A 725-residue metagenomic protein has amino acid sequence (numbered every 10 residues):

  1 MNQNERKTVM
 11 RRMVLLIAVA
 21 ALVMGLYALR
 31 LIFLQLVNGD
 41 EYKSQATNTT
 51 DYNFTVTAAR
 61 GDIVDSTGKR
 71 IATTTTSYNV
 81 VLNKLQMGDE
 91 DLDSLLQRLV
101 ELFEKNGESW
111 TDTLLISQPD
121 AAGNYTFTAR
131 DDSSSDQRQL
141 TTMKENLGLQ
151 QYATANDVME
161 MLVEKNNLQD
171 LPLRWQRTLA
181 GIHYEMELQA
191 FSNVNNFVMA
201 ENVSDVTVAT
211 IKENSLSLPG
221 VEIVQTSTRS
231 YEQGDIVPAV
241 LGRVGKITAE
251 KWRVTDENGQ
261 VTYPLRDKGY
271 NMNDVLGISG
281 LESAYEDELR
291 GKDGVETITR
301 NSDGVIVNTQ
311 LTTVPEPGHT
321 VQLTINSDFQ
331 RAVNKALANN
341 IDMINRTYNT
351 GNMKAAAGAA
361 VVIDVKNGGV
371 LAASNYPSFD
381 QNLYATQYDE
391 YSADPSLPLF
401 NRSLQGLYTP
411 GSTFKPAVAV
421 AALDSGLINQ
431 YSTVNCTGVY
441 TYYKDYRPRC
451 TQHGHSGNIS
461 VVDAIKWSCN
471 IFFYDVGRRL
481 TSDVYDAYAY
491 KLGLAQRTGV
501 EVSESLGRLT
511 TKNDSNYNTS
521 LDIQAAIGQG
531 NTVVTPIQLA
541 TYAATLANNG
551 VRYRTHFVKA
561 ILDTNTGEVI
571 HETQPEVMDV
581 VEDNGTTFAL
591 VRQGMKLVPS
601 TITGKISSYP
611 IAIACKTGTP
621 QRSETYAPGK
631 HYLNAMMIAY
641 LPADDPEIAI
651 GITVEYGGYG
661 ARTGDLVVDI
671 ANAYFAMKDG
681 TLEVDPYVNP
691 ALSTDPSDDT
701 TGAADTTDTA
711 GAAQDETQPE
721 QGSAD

Functional and structural regions predicted by a protein language model:
M1-V314, T350-A359, D708: Membrane-proximal periplasmic segments of bacterial cell-envelope enzymes, especially penicillin-binding proteins
N38-Y42, Q381, M677, T681: Transmembrane helix-loop junctions in multipass membrane proteins, especially transporters and channels
R70-A72, Y78, T299-E316, I325 (+6 more regions): Beta-lactam-recognizing serine transpeptidase/beta-lactamase-like catalytic domain environment
M87, D91, I325, D583 (+2 more regions): Short alpha-helix boundary/capping segments
E90-Q97, E101, A209, E213 (+19 more regions): Solvent-exposed, polar/charged alpha-helical surfaces in well-ordered, non-transmembrane soluble domains, broadly
E286, R290-D293, D303-G304, N334-D342 (+2 more regions): Amphipathic, well-packed alpha-helical segments that form the structural scaffold of globular domains
D328-I363, S378: Beta-lactamase-like hydrolase cores
V569-H571, V668-D725: Short, gly/Ser/Thr-rich active-site loops of penicillin-recognizing serine hydrolases
